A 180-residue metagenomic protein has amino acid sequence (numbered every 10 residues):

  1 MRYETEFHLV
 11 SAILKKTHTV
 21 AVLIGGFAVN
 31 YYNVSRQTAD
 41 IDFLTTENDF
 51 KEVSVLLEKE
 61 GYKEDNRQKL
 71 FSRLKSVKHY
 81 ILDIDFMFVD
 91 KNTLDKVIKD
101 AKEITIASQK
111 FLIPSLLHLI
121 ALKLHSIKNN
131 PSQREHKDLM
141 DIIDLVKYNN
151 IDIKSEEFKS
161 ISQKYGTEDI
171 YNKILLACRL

Functional and structural regions predicted by a protein language model:
M1-L180: Compositionally biased terminal segments of proteins
